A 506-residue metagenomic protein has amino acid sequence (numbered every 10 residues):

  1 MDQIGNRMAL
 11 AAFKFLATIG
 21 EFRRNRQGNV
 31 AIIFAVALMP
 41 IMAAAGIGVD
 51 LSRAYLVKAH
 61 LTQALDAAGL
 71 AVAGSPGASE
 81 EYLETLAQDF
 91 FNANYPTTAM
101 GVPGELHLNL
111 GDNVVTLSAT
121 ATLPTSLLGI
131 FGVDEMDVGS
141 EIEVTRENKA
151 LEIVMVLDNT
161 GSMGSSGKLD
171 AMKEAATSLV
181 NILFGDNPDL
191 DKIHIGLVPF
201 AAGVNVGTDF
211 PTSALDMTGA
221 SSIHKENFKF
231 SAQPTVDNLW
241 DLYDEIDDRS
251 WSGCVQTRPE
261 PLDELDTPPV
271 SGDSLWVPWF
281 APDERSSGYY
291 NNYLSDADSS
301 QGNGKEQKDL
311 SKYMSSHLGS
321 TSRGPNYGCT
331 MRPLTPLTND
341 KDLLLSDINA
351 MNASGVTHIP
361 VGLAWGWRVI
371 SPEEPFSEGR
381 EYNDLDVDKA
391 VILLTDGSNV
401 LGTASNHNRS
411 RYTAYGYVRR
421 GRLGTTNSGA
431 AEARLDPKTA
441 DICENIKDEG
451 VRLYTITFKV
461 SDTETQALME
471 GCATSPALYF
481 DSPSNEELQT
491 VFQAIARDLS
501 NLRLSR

Functional and structural regions predicted by a protein language model:
D2-A11, S52-A59, A68-L123, S178-P211 (+7 more regions): Short amphipathic secondary-structure patches
D2-E84, G161-G164, A473: Alpha-helical assembly-interface signal, strongest on the long, hydrophobic N-terminal helix that forms
D2-G5, F13, S126-S166, A175-N181 (+3 more regions): Low-complexity, S/T/G/P-rich flexible repeat/linker segments used as non-globular hinges and stalks within
L16-A37, V102-G104, L110-I153, M163-S166 (+2 more regions): Acidic, polar low-complexity linker/tail segments
A71-A73, T116-S118, G139-T145, E152-V156 (+3 more regions): Soluble periplasmic/extracytoplasmic beta-strand elements of cell-envelope proteins
G77-E81, L151, T160-E373, S377-K389 (+3 more regions): Divalent-cation-coordinating short motifs within acidic/hydroxyl- or histidine-rich contexts, strongest in von
F91-A99, T212, I442-R506: Von Willebrand factor A/integrin I-like adhesion domains
T120, V156-N159, V198-A201, L394-G397 (+2 more regions): Active-site-proximal beta-strand/loop segments in catalytic clefts of secreted hydrolases
